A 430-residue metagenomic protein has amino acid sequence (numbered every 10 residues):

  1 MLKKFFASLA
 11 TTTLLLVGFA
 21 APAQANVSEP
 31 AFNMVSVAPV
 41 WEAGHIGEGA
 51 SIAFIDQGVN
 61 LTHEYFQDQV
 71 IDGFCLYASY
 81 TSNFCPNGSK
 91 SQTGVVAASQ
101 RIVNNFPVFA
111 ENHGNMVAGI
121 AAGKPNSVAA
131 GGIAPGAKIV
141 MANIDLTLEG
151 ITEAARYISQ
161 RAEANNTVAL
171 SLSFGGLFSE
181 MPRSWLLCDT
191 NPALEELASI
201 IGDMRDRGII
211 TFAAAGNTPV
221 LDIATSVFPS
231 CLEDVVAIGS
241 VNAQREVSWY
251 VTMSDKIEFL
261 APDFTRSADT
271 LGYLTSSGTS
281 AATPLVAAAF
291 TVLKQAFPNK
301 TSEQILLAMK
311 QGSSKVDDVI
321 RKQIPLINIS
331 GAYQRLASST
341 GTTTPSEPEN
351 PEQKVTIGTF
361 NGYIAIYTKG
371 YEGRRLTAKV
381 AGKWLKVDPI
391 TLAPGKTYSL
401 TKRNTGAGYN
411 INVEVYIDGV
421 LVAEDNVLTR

Functional and structural regions predicted by a protein language model:
F6, E29-A31, S36, N165-F174 (+5 more regions): C-terminal subdomain of the subtilisin-like protease fold in secreted/lumenal serine endopeptidases
A21-S51, V59, E64-Q67, C85-K90 (+3 more regions): Protease zymogen maturation seam
P39-F74, T81-G150, N165-A169, C231-D234 (+3 more regions): Subtilisin-like serine protease catalytic core
G47, L61, K124, A142-L232 (+3 more regions): Substrate-binding/access-modulating region of protease and related hydrolase catalytic domains
D56, S79, I209, V227-Q295 (+2 more regions): Extracellular S/T/G-rich loop segment that most often corresponds to the catalytic His/Ser-adjacent loop
A118-A121, V140-D145, D263-L326, S330-A337: Hydrolase catalytic cores
K402-N410: Surface-exposed, short loops/turns at beta-strand junctions within beta-sandwich domains
G419-R430: Edge beta-strands of extracellular beta-sandwich domains
